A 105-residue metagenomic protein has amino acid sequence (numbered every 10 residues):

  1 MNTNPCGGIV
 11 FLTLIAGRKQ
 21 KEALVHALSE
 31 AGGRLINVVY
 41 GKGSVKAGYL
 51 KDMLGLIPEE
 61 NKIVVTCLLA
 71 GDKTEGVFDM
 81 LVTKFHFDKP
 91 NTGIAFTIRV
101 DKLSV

Functional and structural regions predicted by a protein language model:
M1-V105: Positively charged, small/polar-rich N-terminal and surface patches that mediate targeting and assembly and bind
